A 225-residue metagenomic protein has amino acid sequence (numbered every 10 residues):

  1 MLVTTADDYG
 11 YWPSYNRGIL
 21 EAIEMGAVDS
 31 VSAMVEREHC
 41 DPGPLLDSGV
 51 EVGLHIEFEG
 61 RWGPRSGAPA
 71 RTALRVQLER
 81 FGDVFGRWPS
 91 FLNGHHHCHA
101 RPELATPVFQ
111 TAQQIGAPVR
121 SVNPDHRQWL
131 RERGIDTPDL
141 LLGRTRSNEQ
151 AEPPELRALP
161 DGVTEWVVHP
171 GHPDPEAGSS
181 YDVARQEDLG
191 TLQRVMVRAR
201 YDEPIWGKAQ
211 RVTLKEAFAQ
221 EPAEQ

Functional and structural regions predicted by a protein language model:
M1-T4, P13-F91, E103-Q225: Terminal accessory/targeting
D8: His/Cys-centered metal/cofactor-coordination and adjacent catalytic loops
H95-H96: Active-site microenvironments of hydrolase-like enzyme catalytic domains
H99-R101: Active-site pocket-lining segments that scaffold enzyme catalytic pockets across diverse folds
